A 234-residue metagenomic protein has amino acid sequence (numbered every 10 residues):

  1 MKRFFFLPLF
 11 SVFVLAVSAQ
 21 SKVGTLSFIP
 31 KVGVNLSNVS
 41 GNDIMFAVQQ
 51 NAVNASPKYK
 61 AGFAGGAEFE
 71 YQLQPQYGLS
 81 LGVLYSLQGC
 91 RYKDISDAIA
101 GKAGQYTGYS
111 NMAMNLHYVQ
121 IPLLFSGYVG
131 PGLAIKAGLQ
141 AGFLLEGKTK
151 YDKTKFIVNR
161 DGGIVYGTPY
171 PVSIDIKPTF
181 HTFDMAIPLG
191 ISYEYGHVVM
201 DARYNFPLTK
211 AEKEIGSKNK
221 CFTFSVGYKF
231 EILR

Functional and structural regions predicted by a protein language model:
M1-K31, V226-I232: Bacterial Sec-dependent N-terminal signal peptides
Q20-E70, E231: Short glycine/proline- and aromatic-enriched beta-strand/turn motifs that initiate or cap beta-hairpins
V23, Q74-Q76, G130, Y195-V198 (+1 more regions): Outer-membrane beta-barrel channels and translocator barrels
P30-V34, F63-Y71, V83-Y85, I121-V129 (+4 more regions): Residues on the lipid-exposed face of transmembrane beta-strands in outer-membrane beta-barrel proteins
N35-V39, S86-C90, G142-E146, N205-T209 (+1 more regions): Structural signature of outer-membrane beta-barrel domains
N38-K60, L87-H117, L144-D184, P188 (+1 more regions): Extracellular/periplasm-exposed beta-strand and loop segments of Gram-negative cell-envelope proteins, dominated by
Y170-R234: Predominantly the C-terminal beta-signal and adjacent terminal strand-loop region of outer-membrane beta-barrel
